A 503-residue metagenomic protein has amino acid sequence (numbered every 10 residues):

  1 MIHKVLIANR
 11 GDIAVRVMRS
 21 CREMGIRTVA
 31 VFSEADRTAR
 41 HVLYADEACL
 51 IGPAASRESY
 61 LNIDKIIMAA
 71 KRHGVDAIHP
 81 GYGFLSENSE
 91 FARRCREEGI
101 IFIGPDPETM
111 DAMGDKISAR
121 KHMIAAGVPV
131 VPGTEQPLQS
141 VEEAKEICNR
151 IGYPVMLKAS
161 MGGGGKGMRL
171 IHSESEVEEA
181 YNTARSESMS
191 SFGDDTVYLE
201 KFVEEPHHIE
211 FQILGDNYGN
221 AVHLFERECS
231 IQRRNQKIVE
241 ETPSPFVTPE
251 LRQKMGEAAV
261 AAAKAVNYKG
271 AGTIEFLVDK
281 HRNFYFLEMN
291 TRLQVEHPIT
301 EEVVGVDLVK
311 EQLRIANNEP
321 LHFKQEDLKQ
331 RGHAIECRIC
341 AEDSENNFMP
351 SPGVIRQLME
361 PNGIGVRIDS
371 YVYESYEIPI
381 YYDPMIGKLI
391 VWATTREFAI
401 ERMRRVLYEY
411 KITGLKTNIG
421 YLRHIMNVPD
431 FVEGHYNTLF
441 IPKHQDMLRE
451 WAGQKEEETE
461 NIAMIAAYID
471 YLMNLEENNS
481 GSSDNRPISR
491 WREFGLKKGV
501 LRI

Functional and structural regions predicted by a protein language model:
M1-A125, L138-E146, E460, A467-D484 (+1 more regions): ATP-binding N-terminal substructure of ATP-dependent carboxylate-amine bond-forming enzymes
I2, I7-E23, A48, K71-H73 (+4 more regions): ATP-dependent carboxylate activation and anion-phosphoryl transfer catalytic cores that bind Mg-ATP to form
G133-T134: Conserved beta3 strand of the protein kinase N-lobe
E146-M156: Acidic/histidine-enriched active-site and ligand-binding environments that engage anionic O-linkages
A159: N-terminal nucleotide-binding beta1-loop-alpha1 segment
